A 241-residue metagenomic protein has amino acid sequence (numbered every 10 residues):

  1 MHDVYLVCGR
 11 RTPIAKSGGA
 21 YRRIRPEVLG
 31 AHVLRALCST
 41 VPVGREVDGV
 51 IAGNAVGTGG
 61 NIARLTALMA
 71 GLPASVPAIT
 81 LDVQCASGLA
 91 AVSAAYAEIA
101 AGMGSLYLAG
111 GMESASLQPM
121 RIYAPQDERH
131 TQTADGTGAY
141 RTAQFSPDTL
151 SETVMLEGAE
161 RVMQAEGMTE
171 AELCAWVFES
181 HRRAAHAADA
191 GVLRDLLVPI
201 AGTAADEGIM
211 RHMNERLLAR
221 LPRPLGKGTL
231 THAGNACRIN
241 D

Functional and structural regions predicted by a protein language model:
M1-A70, A74-P77, C85, V154 (+3 more regions): Conserved active-site "lid/cap" helical segment
R11-T12, R23, E27-A31, E172-N240: N-terminal extracellular/periplasmic Venus flytrap/periplasmic-binding protein-like
S17-G18, I62, P119-M120, D206 (+1 more regions): Short, well-ordered secondary-structure micro-motifs
G44-A52, A78-D82, Y107-M112, E172-E179 (+1 more regions): Beta-strand segments within the central parallel beta-sheet cores of soluble alpha/beta enzyme folds
G53-S105, T149-V154, H212-R238: Conserved catalytic cysteine-centered active-site region of acyl-thioester-dependent Claisen-condensing enzymes
V83-E113, M163-V192, D241: Active-site-proximal alpha-helical scaffold in enzymes
L106-R161: Flexible glycine-/small-residue-enriched beta->alpha junction loops that bind anionic phosphate/pyrophosphate groups
R141-Q144, Q164, G226-A233: Flexible glycine/proline-enriched surface loops and loop-helix/loop-strand junctions
